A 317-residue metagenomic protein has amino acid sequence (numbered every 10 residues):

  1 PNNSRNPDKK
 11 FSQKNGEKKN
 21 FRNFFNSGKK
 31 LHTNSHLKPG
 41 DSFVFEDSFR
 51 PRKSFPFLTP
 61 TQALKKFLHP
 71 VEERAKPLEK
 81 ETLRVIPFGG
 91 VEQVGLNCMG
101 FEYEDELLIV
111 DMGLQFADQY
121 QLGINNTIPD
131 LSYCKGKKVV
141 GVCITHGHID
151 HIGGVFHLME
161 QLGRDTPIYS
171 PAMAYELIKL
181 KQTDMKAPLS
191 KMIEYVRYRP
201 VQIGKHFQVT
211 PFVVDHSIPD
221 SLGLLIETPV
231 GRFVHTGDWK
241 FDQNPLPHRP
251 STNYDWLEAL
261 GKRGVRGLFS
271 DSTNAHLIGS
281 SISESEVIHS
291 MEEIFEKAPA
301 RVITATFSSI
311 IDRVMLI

Functional and structural regions predicted by a protein language model:
P1-F57: Intrinsically disordered, low-complexity RNA-associated tracts
G40, V44-C143, H148-L316: His/Asp/Glu-rich metal-coordinating catalytic cores of metallo-dependent phosphodiesterases/hydrolases acting on
